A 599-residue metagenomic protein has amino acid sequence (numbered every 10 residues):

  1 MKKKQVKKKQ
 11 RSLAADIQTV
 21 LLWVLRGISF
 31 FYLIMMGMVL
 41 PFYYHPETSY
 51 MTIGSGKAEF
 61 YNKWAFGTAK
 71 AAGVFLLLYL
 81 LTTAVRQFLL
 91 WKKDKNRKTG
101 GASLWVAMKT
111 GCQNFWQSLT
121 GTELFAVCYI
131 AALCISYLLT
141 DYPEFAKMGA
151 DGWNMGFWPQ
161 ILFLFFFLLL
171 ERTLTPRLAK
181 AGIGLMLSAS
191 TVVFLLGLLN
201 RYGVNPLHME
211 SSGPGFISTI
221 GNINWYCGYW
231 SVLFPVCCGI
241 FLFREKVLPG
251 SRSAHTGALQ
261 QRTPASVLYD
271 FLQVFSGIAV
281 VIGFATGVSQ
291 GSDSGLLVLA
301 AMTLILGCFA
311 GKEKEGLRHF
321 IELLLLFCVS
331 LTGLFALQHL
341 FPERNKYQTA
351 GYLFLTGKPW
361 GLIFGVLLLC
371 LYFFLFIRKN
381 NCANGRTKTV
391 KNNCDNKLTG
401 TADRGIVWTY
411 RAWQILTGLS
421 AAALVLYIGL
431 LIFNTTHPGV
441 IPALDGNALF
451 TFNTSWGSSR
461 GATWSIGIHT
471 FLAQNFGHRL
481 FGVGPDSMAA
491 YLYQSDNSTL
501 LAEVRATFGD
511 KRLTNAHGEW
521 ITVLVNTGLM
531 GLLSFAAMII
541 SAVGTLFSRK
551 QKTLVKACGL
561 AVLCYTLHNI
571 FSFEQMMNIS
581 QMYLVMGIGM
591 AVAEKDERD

Functional and structural regions predicted by a protein language model:
K2-K9, L13-M36, L40-P41, A69-A84 (+9 more regions): Alpha-helical transmembrane segments of multi-pass inner-membrane proteins
H45-Y50, Y142-E144, L198-H208, L431-P442: Helix-to-loop transition at the C-terminal end of transmembrane segments
E47-W64, E144-K147, L207-G221, P342-F354 (+2 more regions): Juxtamembrane membrane-water interface segments that cap and precede transmembrane helices
G56-K70, P143-F165, G287-Q290, I432-S458: Alpha-helical transmembrane segments and their immediate interhelical/interface regions in integral membrane proteins
L80-R97, G101-W116, C134-K147, N205: Transmembrane alpha-helix boundary signature
P206-I217, Y226, H437-G457, Q474 (+1 more regions): Interfacial juxtamembrane loops and adjacent helix segments that form the catalytic/substrate-binding surfaces
D596-D599: Short, charged juxtamembrane terminal tails flanking transmembrane helices
